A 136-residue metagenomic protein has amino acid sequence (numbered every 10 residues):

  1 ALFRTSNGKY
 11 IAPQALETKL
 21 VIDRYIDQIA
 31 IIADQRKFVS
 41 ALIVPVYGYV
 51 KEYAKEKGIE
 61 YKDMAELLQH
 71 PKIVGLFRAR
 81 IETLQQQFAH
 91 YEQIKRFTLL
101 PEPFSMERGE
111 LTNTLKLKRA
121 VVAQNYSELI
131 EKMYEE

Functional and structural regions predicted by a protein language model:
A1, N125-Y126: A short acidic/small-residue loop/turn micro-motif
A1-H90, P103-R108: AMP-binding/adenylate-forming catalytic core of the ANL superfamily
I31, R96-L99, E135: Hydrophobic/anchoring residues in structured secondary elements
P45, V121-V122: A short, well-structured catalytic beta-strand-centered motif of the EAL phosphodiesterase domain for c-di-GMP
E92, Y126-E136: A short N-terminal helical cap/helix-turn-helix that marks the beginning of AMP-binding/adenylate-forming
